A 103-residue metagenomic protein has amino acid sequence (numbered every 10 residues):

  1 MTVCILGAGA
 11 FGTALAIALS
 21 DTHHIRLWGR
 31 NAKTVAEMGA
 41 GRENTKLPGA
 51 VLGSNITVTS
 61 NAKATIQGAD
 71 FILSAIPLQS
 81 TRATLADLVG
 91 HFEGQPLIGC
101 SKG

Functional and structural regions predicted by a protein language model:
M1-V51, T57-S60, D87: NAD(P)+-binding Rossmann beta1-loop-alpha1 motif at the extreme N-terminus of oxidoreductases
L52, A64-Q67, F71-G103: Rossmann-like NAD(P)(H) cofactor-binding subdomain of soluble oxidoreductases
